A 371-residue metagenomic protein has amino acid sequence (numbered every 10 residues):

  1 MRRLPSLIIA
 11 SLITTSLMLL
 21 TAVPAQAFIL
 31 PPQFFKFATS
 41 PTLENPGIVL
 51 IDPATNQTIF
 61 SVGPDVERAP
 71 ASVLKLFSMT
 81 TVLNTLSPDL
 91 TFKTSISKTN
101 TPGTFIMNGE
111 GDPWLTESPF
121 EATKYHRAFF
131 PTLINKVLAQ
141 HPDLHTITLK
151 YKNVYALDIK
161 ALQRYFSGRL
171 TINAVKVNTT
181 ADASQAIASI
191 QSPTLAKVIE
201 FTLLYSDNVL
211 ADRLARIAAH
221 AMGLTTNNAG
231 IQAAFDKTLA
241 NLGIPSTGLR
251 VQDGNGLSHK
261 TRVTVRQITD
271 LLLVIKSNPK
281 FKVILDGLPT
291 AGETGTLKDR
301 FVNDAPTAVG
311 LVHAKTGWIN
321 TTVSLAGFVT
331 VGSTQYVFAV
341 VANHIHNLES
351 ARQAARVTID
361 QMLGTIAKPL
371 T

Functional and structural regions predicted by a protein language model:
M1-I9: Bacterial N-terminal signal peptides that target proteins for export
A10-L20: Bacterial N-terminal signal peptides
L20-E67, P88-D89, N135-D143: Beta-lactamase-like hydrolase cores
G47-I51, I59-S61, F77, S95-S97 (+5 more regions): Soluble periplasmic/extracytoplasmic beta-strand elements of cell-envelope proteins
N56, P70-P88, T202, F338: Active-site SXXK
I59-S61, M222-L370: Small-residue-rich helix-loop
T85-P102, T171-V177, F281-L285: Short, well-structured active-site flanking segments
A128, K136-V283, G287: A small/polar active-site loop signature that marks catalytic segments
